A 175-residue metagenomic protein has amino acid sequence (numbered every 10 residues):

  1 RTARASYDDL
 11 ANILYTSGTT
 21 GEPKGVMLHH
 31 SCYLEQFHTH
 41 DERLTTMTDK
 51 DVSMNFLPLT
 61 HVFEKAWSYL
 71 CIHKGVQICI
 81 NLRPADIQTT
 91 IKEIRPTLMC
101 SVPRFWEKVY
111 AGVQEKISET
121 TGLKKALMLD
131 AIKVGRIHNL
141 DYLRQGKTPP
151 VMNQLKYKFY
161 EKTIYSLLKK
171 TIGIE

Functional and structural regions predicted by a protein language model:
R1-Y15, E22, T46-V52: Conserved pre-ATP/AMP-binding loop-to-beta segment of ANL
R4, M27, C100: Short aromatic/basic micro-patch
A11-F37: Conserved AMP-binding A3 loop
L34-V52, L59-S166, T171: Conserved AMP-binding/adenylation subdomain of ANL enzymes
G173-E175: Short, intrinsically disordered, charge-balanced linker/junction segments flanking boundaries in proteins
